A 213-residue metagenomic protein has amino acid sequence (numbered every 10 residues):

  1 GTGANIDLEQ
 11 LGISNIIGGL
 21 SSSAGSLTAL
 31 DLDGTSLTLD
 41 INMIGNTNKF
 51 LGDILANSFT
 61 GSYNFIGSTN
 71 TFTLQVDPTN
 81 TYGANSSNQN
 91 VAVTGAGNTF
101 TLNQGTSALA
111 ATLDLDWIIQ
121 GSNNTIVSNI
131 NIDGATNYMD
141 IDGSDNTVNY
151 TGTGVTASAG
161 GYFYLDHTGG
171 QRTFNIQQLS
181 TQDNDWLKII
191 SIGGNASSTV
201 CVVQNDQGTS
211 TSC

Functional and structural regions predicted by a protein language model:
G1-C213: Low-complexity repeat regions of mature extracellularly deployed or surface/particle-associated proteins
